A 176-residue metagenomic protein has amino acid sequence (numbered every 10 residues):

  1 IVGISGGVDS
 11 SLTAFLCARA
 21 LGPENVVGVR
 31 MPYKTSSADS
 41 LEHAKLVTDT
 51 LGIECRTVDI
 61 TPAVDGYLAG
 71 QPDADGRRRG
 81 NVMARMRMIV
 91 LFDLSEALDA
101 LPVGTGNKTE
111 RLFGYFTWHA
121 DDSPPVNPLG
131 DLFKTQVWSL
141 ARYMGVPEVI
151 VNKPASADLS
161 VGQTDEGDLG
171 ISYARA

Functional and structural regions predicted by a protein language model:
I1-I4, L12-T13, Q163-A176: Peripheral terminal appendages
I1-L112: ATP-dependent adenylation/nucleotidyltransferase module used to activate substrates
D49, R79, M83-M86, A100-S172: Catalytic subdomain that performs nucleotidyl-dependent activation
